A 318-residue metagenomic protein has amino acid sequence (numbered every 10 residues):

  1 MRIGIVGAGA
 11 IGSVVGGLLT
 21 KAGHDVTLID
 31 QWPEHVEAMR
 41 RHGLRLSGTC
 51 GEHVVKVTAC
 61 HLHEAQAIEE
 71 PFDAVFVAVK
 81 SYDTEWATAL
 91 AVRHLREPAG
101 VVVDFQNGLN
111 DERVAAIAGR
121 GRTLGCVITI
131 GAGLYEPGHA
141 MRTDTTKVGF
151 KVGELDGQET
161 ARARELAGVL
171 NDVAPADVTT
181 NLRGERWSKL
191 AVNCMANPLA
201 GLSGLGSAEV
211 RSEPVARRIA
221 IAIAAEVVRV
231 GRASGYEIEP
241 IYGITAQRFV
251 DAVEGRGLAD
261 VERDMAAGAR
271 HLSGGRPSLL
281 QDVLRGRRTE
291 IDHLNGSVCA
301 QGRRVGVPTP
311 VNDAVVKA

Functional and structural regions predicted by a protein language model:
M1-G51: NAD(P)+-binding Rossmann beta1-loop-alpha1 motif at the extreme N-terminus of oxidoreductases
R2, D25, R45, P175 (+3 more regions): Residue-level detector of anion-binding/catalytic polar loops
D30, C50, H63, Q106 (+4 more regions): Residues at the C-termini of beta-strands that transition into short coil/loop
E34, Y82, L109, A161 (+6 more regions): Conserved active-site and cofactor/substrate-binding residues in soluble primary-metabolism enzymes
H53-M141: Rossmann-like NAD(P)(H) cofactor-binding subdomain of soluble oxidoreductases
H94-L95, I117-R122, P137-T245: Internal alpha-helical scaffold of NAD(P)-dependent oxidoreductase catalytic cores
I221-A318: NAD(P)-dependent Rossmann-like dehydrogenase/reductase catalytic/cofactor-binding core
